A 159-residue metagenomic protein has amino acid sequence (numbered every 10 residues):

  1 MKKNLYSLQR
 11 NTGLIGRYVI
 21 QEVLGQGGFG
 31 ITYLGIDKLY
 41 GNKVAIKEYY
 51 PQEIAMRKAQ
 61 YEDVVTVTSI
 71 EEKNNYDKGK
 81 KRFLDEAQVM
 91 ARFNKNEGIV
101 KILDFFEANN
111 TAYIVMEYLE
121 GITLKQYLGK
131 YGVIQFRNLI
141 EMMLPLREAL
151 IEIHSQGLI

Functional and structural regions predicted by a protein language model:
Q21-G27, T32: Protein kinase glycine-rich loop
I36-V44, Y50-A55: Conserved N-lobe loop of protein kinases adjacent to the ATP-binding glycine-rich P-loop
K47-Y50, T68-I70: Conserved beta3-strand ATP-binding lysine motif
R57-R92: AlphaC helix of the eukaryotic protein kinase fold
D104-F105: Activation-segment/catalytic-loop signature of the eukaryotic protein kinase fold
N109-T123, Y127: Conserved short submotifs of the Hanks-type protein kinase catalytic core that shape the nucleotide-binding pocket
M142-M143: Activation segment signature within eukaryotic-like protein kinase domains
L146-L158: Protein kinase catalytic-loop region centered on the HRD/HxD motif
